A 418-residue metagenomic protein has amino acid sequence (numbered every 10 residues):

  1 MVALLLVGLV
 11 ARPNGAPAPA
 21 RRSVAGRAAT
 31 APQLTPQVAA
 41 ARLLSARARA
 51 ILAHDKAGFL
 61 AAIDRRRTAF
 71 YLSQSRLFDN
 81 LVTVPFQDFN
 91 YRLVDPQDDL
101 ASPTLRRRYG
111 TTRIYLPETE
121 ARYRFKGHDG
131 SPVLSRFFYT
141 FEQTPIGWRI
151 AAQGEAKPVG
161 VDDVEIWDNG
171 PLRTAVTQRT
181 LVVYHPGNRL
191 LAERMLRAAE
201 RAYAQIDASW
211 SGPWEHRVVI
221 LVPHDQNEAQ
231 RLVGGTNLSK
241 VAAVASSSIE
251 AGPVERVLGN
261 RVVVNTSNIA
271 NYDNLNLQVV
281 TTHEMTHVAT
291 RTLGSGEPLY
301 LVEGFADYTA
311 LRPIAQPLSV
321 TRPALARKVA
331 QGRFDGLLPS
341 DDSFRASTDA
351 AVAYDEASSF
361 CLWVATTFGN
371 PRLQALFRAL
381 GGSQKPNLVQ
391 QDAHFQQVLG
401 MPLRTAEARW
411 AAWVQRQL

Functional and structural regions predicted by a protein language model:
M1-G8: Hydrophobic membrane-insertion alpha-helices, especially the h-region of bacterial N-terminal signal peptides
G8-A53, A61: Short, low-complexity N-terminal intrinsically disordered segments enriched in polar/charged residues
A16-R22, Y123-G170: Short beta-strand edge/turn micro-motifs at domain boundaries
R27, A31-P32, V38-R42, K56-R108: Short solvent-exposed beta->alpha transition segments
P36-L43, R47, D55, F59 (+11 more regions): Stable alpha-helical elements in mature extracytoplasmic
P103, R107-Y123: A short hydrophobic beta-strand element
T174-P298, A315-Q316, R327-V329, N387-H394: Juxtacatalytic substrate-recognition/specificity segment
S248-E255, G259, L275-N276, V280 (+1 more regions): Acidic/His/Gly-enriched intrinsically disordered linker/tail segments that often contain short helix/coil "MoRF-like"
